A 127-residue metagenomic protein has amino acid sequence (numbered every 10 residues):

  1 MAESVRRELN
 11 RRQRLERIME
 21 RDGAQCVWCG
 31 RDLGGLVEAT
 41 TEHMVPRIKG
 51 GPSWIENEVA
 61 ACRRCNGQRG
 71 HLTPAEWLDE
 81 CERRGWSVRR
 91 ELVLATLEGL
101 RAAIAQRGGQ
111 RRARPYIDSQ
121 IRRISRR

Functional and structural regions predicted by a protein language model:
M1-Q25, W86-S87, L94-R107: Short, charged surface segments at domain edges that flank catalytic/cofactor-binding sites
R7, L15, R47, G51 (+1 more regions): Generic anion/oxyanion-binding catalytic loop in active/binding sites
R21, L36, R69-L72: Residue-level signal for short amphipathic helical patches enriched in basic/charged and nearby hydrophobic residues
Q25, T40, A61: The −1 position to Zn-ligating cysteines in a subset of zinc-ribbon hairpins
V27-C29, R64: Short, cysteine/histidine-rich loop/knuckle motifs that typically chelate Zn2+
G30-E58, A75, D79, G85: Histidine-centered nuclease catalytic patch
E56-N57, R64-R127: A detector for short metal-coordination/catalytic motifs
